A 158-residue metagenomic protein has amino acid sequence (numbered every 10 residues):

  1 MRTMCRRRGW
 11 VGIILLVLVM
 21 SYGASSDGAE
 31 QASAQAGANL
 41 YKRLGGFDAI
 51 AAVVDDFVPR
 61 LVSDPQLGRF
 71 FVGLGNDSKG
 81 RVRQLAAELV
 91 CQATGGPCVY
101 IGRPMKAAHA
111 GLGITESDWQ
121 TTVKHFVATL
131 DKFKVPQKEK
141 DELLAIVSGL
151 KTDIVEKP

Functional and structural regions predicted by a protein language model:
R2-I14: Bacterial N-terminal signal peptides that target proteins for export
C5, G23-S25: N-terminal twin-arginine translocation
G12-Y22: Bacterial N-terminal signal peptides
S26-P158: Core of compact, soluble alpha-helical bundle domains
